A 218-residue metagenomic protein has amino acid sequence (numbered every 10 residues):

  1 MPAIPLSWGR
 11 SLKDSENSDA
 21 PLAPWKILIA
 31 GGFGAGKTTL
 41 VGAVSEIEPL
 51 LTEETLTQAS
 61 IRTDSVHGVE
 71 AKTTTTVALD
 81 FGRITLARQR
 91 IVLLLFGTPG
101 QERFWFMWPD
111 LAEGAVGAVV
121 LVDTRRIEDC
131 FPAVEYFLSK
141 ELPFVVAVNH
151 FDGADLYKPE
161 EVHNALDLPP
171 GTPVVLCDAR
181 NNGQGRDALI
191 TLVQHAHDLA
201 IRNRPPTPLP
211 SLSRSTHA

Functional and structural regions predicted by a protein language model:
P2-V69, T73, R83-A87, V92-L94: Conserved G1/Walker A P-loop phosphate-binding module
L95-G97, A118-D123, V146-H150, L176-D178: Conserved beta-strand segments of the P-loop GTPase G domain that flank and frequently precede/overlap
Q101-R126, E135-K140: Inter-motif core of Ras-like GTPase G domains
D129-F131: Active-site-adjacent beta->alpha loops and helix N-cap segments on the catalytic face of soluble alpha/beta enzymes
A133-Y136, E161-V162: A general structural detector for well-ordered alpha-helical segments in enzyme core domains, enriched
K140-P143, G171: A short helix->loop->beta-strand "cap" motif at the edges of active sites that frequently abuts
D152-T207, A218: Canonical P-loop GTPase G-domain recognition
